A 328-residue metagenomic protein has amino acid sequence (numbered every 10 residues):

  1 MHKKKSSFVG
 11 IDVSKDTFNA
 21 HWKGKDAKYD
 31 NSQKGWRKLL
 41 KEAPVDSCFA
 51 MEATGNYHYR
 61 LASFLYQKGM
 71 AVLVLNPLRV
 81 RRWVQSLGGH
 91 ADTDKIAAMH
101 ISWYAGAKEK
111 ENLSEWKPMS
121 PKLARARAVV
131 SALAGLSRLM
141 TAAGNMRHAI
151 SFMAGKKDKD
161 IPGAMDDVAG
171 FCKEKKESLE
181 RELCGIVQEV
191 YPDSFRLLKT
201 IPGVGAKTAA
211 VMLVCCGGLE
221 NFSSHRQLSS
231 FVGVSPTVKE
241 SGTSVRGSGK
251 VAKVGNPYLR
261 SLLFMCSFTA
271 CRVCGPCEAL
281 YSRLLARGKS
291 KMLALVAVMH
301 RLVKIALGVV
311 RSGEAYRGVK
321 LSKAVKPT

Functional and structural regions predicted by a protein language model:
H2-K23: Gly/Thr-rich phosphate-binding beta-strand-loop-beta motif of the actin/hexokinase/Hsp70
K15, G55, R79: Short, glycine/acidic-enriched loop or turn micro-motifs at the edges of active sites
K23-M51: Nucleic-acid-processing active sites and adjacent nucleic-acid-binding tracks, predominantly divalent metal-dependent
K34, V211-R287, K291, K323-T328: Phosphate-backbone recognition surface of nucleic-acid-processing proteins
A50-L61: Acidic, metal-coordinating catalytic cores used for nucleic-acid/nucleotide bond scission and strand-transfer chemistry
V74-L197: Long, charge-rich intrinsically disordered scaffolds of nucleic-acid metabolism proteins
G205-A206, L228: Small-residue hinge/turn detector
A286-T328: Basic, amphipathic alpha-helical segments enriched in Lys/Arg and hydrophobic/aromatic residues
